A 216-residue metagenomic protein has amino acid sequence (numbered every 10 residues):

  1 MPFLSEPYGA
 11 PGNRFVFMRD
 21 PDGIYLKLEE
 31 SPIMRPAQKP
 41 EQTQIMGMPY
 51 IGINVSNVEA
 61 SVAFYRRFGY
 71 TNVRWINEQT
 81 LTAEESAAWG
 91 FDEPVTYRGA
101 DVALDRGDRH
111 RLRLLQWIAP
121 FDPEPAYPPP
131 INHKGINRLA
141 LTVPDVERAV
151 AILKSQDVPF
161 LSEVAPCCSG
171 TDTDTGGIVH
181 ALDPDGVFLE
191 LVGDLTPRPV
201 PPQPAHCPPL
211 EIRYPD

Functional and structural regions predicted by a protein language model:
M1-P32: Extended, hydrophobic interaction surfaces within ordered domains
M1-P7, L161-G170: Short, basic/aromatic recognition patches
E6-A10, N54-R109, R148, S155 (+2 more regions): Core segments of cupin and vicinal oxygen chelate
N13-R19, G47-S56, A100-A119, E124-Q156 (+2 more regions): Vicinal oxygen chelate
M18-D20, A87-D92, G176-V179, P208-L210: Short low-complexity, flexible loop/linker segments enriched in glycine and/or proline with clustered acidic
K27-L28, R111, F188-L191: Short glycine-/small-residue motifs
E29-V62, F68-E84, W89, I136-L139 (+1 more regions): N-terminal beta-strand motif that seeds the catalytic metal site of vicinal oxygen chelate
